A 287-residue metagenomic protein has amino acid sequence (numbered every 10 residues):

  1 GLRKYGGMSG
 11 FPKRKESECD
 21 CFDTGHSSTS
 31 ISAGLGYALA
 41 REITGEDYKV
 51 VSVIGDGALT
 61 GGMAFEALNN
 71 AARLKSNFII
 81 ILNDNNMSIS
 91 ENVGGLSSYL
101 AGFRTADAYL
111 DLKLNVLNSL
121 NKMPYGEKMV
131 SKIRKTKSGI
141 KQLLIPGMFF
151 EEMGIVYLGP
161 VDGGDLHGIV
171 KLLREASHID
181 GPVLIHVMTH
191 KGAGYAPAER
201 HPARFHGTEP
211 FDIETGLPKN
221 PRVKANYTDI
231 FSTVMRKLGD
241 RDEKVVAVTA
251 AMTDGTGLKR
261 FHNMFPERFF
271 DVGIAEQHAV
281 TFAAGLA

Functional and structural regions predicted by a protein language model:
G1-L74, Y227, E243-A250, L258-K259: Cofactor-binding active-site loop characterized by glycine-rich and histidine/acidic residues
G1-Y5, R73-S90, A108-D111, F270: A glycine-rich helix N-cap at a beta->alpha junction
G34-E42, F78-I80, G239, V280-A287: Proline/glycine-anchored alpha-helix kink/cap motifs
I54-T60, L82-S88, G164, K191 (+2 more regions): Acidic, glycine-rich active-site loops and adjacent beta-strand->loop/helix elements that engage anionic groups
G61-N83, S97-R104, A198: A short alpha/beta connector and helix-capping loop motif
N86-F231: Long, well-ordered, tryptophan-enriched scaffold segments
T189-A287: Non-catalytic terminal/interface segments that mediate subunit docking, oligomerization, and allosteric communication
